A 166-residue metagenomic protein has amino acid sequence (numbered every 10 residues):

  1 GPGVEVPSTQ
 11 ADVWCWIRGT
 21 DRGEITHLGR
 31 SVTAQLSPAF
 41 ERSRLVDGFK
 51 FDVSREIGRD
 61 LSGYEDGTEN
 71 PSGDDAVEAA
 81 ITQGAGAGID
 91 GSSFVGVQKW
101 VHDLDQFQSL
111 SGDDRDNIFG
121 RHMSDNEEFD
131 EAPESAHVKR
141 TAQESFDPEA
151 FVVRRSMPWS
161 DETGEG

Functional and structural regions predicted by a protein language model:
G1-G166: Long, histidine/aromatic-enriched segments associated with O2/redox biology
